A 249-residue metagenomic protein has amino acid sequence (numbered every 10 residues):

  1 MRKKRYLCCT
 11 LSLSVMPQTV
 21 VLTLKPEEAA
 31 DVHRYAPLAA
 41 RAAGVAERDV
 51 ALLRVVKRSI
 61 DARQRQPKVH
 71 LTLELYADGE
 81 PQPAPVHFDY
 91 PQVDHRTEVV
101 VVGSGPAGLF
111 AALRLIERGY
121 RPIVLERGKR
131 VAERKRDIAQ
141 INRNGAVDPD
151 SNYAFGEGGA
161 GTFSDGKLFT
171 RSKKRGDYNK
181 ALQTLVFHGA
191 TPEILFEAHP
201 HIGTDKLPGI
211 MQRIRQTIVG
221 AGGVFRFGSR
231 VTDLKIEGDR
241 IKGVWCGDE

Functional and structural regions predicted by a protein language model:
C8-C9: Cysteine-centered motifs
L13-T97: Extreme N-terminal leader/targeting segments of oxidoreductases
Q18-V20, L24, A139-F225, S229-R230: Conserved N-terminal/central alpha/beta ligand/cofactor-binding core
R54-S59, F227-R240: A conserved short coil-to-beta-strand element within the FAD-binding core of flavoproteins
V93-A107, I123-L125: Beta1/beta-strand and adjacent pyrophosphate-binding region of the FAD-binding site in flavoprotein oxidoreductases
R114-L115: Aromatic pocket-lining residues of Rossmann-like dinucleotide-binding sites
R118-Y153: Glycine-rich FAD pyrophosphate-binding loop
G247-E249: Core beta-strand elements of the Rossmann-like FAD/NAD(P) dinucleotide-binding domain in flavoenzyme oxidoreductases
